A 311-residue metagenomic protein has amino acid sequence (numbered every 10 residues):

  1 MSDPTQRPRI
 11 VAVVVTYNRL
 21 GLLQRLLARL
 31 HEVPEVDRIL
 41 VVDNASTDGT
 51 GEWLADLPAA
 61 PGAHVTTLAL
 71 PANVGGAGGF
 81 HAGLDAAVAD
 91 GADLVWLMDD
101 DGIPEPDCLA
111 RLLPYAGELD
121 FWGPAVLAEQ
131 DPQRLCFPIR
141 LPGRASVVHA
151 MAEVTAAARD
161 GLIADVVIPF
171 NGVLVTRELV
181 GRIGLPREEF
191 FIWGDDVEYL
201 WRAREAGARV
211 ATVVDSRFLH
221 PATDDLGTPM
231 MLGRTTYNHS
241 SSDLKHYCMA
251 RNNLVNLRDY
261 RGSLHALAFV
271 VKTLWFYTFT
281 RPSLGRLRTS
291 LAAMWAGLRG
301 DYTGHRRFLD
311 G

Functional and structural regions predicted by a protein language model:
A28-D37: Short, acidic, metal-binding catalytic loop of nucleotide-sugar glycosyltransferases
D43-E52, A72, G102-I103: A conserved acidic beta->alpha catalytic loop
A69-D90: Glycine-rich, basic loop-to-helix element that forms the pyrophosphate-binding segment of sugar-nucleotide handling
A92-D101: Short beta-strand-to-loop acidic/aromatic patch adjacent to the donor-nucleotide binding site
D107-P138: Conserved donor NDP-sugar-binding/catalytic core segment of glycosyltransferases
T155-V175: A recurrent flexible, glycine/aromatic-enriched loop bordering the glycosyltransferase active site that acts as
V173, L179-G184, E189-S216: A short, conserved alpha-helix in the catalytic core of glycosyltransferases
R258-G311: Non-catalytic, C-terminal membrane-associated alpha-helical segments of glycosyltransferases
